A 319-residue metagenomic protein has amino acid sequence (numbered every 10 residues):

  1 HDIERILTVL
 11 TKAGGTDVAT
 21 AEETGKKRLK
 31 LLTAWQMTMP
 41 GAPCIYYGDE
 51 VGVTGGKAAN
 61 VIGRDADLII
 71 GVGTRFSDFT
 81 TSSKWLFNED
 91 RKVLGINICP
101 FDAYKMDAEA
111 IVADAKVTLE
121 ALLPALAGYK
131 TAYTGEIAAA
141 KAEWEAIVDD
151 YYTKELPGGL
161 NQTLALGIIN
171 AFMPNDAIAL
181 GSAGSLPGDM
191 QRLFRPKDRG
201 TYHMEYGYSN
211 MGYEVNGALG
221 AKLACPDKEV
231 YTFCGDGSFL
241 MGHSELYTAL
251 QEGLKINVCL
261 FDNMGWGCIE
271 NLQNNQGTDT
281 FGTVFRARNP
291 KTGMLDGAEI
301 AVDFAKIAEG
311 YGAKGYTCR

Functional and structural regions predicted by a protein language model:
H1-V53, R64: Active-site and adjacent substrate-binding regions of carbohydrate-active enzymes
E4-A21, T54, I69, A146-E155 (+3 more regions): Short, basic, glycine/proline-bearing loop/turn elements
T24-R28, A58, D114, N161: Soluble or luminal CAZymes and related metallo-dependent hydrolases
T54, D65, A103-Y104, A110-V112 (+3 more regions): Thiamine diphosphate
T54-A140: Glycine-rich, acidic loop regions that bind phosphate or pyrophosphate groups
G71-G73, N97, S182, F233-C234 (+1 more regions): Short beta-strand segments
T81-K84, I168, E245-T248: A short acidic, amphipathic alpha-helical/loop segment
A142-K222: Active-site diphosphate/adenylate-binding microenvironment
